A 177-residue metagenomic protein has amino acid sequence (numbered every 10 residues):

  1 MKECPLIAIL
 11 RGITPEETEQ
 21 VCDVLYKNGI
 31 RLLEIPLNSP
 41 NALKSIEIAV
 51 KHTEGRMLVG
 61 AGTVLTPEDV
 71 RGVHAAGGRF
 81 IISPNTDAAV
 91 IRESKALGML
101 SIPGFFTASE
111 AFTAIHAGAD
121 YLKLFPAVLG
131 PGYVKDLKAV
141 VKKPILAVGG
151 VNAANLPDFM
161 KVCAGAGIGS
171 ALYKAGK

Functional and structural regions predicted by a protein language model:
M1-R79, T86, A96-L97, H116 (+3 more regions): Conserved N-terminal beta1-alpha1 strand-loop-helix module at the mouth
L37, T63, P84-T86, F105-F106 (+3 more regions): Short secondary-structure boundary segments
A49, V90-S94, E110, V134: Aromatic/hydrophobic pocket-lining residues that form π-stacking "cages" and hydrophobic walls in ligand
F80, P84-V90, L124-P131, V162-K177: Glycine-rich phosphate-binding active-site loops on the catalytic face of alpha/beta enzymes
E93-M99, K138, M160, A175-K177: C-terminal helical cap(s) of enzyme catalytic domains, especially alpha/beta-barrels
A108-A117: Anionic-ligand binding region
T113, G132-L146: Shared catalytic-loop signature of beta/alpha-barrel
D120, D136, V140, D158 (+1 more regions): C-terminal binding/interaction regions
